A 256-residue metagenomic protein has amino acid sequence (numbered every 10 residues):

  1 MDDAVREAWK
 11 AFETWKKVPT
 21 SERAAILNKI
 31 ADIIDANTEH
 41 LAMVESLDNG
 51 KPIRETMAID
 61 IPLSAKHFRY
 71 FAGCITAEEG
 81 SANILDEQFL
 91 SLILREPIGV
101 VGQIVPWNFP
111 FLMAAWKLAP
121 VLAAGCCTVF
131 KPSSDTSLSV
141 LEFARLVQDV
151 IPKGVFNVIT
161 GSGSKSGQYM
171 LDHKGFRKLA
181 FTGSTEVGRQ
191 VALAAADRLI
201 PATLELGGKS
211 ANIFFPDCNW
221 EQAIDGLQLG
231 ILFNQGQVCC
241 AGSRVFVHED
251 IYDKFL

Functional and structural regions predicted by a protein language model:
M1-E78, Q88: Glycine-rich loop-to-alpha-helix module at the N-terminal edge of alpha/beta enzyme cores
A4, A8, R23, E45 (+6 more regions): Residue-level signal for inorganic ion chemistry
G80-Q88, T160-G161, G226-L227: Short gly/ser/thr-rich secondary-structure transition/capping motifs
S81-G154, L199: Conserved small-residue-rich beta-alpha loop and adjacent elements that most often cradle the phosphate/pyrophosphate
L90-S91, V158-R177: A structured beta-alpha segment of the ubiquitous adenosine-cofactor-binding alpha/beta core
L118-A119, G167, G188: Generic hydrophobic/aromatic pocket-lining and core-packing "Φ" positions
M170, F181, I231-N234: Conserved N-terminal phosphate-binding loop of PLP-dependent enzymes in the Aspartate aminotransferase
E186-L256: ALDH superfamily catalytic-core signature
